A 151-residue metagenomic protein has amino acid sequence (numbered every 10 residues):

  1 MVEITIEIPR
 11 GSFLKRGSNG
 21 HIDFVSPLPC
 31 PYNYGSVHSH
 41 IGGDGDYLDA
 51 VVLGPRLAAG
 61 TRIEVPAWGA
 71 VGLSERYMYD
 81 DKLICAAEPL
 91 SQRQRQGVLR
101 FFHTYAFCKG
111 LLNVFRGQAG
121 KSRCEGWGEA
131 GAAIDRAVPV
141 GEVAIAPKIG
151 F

Functional and structural regions predicted by a protein language model:
M1-F151: Hydrophobic N-terminal alpha-helices or hydrophobic patches in metabolic proteins across all domains of life
